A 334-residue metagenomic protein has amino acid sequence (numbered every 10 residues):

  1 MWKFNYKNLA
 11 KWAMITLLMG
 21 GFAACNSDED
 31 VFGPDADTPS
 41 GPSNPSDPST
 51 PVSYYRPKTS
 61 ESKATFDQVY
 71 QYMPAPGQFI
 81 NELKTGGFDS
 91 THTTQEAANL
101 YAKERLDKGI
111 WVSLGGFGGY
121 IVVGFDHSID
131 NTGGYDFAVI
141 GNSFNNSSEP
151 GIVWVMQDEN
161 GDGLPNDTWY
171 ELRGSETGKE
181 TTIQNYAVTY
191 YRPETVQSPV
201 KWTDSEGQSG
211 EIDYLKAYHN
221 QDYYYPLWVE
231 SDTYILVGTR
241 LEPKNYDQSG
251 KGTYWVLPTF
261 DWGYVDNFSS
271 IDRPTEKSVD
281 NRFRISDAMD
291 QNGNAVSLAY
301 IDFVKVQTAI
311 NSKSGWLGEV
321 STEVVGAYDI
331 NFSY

Functional and structural regions predicted by a protein language model:
M1-K7: N-terminal secretory signal peptides that target proteins for export/translocation
K7-I15: Sec-dependent signal peptide recognition, specifically the positively charged N-region followed immediately by
G21-A24: C-terminal motif of bacterial Sec signal peptides marking the signal peptidase cleavage site
N26-E29: Bacterial signal peptide processing site
P34-E149, R173-Y334: A domain-level signal for the mature, folded cores of soluble proteins
W154-D158: Predominantly extracellular/luminal cell-surface or secreted proteins
E159-T168: Acidic, glycine-anchored loop motifs typical of Ca2+
